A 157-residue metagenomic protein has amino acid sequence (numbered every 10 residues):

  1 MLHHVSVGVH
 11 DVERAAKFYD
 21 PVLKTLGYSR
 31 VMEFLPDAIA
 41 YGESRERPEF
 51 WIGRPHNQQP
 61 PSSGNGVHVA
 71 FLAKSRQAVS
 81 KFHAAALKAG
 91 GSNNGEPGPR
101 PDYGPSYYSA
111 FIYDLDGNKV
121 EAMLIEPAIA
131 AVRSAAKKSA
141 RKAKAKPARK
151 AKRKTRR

Functional and structural regions predicted by a protein language model:
M1-A16, E126-K142, K146, K150-R157: N-terminal beta-strand motif that seeds the catalytic metal site of vicinal oxygen chelate
V7-E49: Core segments of cupin and vicinal oxygen chelate
V9-R14, F71-L115: Vicinal oxygen chelate
P36, G66, Y107: Short coil/loop residues immediately preceding or within conserved phosphate-binding loops of NTP-utilizing enzyme
E43-K81: Long, continuous compositionally biased terminal/linker segments
E49, E121-A122: Short glycine-/small-residue motifs
N118: Conserved Rossmann-like nucleotide-cofactor binding loop
